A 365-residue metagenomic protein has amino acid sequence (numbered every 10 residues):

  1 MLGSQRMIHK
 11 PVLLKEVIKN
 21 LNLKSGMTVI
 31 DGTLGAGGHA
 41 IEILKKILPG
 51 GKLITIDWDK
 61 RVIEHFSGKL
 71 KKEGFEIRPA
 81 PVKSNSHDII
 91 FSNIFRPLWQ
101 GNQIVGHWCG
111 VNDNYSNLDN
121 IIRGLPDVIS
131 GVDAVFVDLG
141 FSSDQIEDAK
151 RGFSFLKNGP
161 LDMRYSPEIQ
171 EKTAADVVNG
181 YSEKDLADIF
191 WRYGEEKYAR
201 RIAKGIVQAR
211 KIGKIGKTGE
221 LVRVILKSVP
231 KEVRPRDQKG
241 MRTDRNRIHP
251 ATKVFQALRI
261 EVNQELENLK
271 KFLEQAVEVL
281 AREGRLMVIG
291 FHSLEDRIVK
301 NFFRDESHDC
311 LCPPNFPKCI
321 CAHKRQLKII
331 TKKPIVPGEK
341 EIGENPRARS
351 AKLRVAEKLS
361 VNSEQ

Functional and structural regions predicted by a protein language model:
L2-R78, K83, H87-E364: S-adenosyl-L-methionine-dependent methyltransferase catalytic core, i.e., the SAM/SAH-binding region
